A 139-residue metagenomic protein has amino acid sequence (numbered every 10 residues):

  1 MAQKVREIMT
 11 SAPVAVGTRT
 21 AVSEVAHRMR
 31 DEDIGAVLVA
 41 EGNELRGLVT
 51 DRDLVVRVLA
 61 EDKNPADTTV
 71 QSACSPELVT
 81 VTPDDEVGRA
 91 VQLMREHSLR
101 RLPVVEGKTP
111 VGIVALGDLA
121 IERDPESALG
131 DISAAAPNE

Functional and structural regions predicted by a protein language model:
M1-A12, T50-T80, E86-R95, I113-E139: Tandem CBS (Bateman) regulatory domains
T10-V37, E44, T50-V56, E61: N-terminal first-folded block
A15-D33, V81-S98, V105, R123: The conserved cystathionine-beta-synthase
M29-E32, V37-D53, M94, L102-G117: A glycine-centered beta-loop-beta connector
